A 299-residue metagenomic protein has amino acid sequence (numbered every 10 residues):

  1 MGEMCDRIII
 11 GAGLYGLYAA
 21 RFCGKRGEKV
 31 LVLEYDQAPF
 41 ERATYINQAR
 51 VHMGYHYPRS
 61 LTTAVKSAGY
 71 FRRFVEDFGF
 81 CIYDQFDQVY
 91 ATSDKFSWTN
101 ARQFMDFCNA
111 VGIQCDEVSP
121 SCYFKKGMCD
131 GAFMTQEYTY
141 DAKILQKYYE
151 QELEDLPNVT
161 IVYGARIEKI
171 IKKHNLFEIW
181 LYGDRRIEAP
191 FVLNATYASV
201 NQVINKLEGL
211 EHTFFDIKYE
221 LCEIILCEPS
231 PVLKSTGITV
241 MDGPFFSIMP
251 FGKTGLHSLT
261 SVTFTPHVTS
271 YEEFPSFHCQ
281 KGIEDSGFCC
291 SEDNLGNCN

Functional and structural regions predicted by a protein language model:
C5, F80, A189-P190: Local beta-strand N-terminus motif with an aromatic residue
C5-L31: N-terminal Rossmann-like FAD-binding beta1-loop-alpha1 element of flavoenzymes
G24-I46: Glycine-rich FAD pyrophosphate-binding loop
F40, R186-M241, F251-L256, V268 (+1 more regions): Central helical "cap/lid" subdomain
Q48-D130: Dinucleotide-binding Rossmann-like beta1-alpha1 core, especially the glycine-rich loop that anchors the ADP
D130-E137, L259-S261: Short, hydrophobic/proline-enriched secondary-structure or compact coil segments at domain edges
F133-F191, A195-N205: Helical element adjacent to the flavin cofactor pocket in flavoenzyme catalytic cores
I238-N299: Active-site lid/adjacent beta-loop-alpha segment flanking the redox-cofactor pocket in flavoenzymes
